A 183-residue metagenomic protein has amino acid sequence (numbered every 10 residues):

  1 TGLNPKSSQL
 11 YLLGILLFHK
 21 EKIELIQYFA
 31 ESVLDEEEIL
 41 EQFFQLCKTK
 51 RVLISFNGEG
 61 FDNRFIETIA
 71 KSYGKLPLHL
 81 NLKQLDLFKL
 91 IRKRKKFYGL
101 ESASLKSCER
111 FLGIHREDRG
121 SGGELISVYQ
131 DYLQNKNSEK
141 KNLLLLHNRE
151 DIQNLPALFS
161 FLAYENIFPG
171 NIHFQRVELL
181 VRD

Functional and structural regions predicted by a protein language model:
T1-S8: Entry/capping segment at the start of metal-dependent catalytic domains with acidic active-site entry clusters
G2, L13, I54-F56: Short beta-strand->loop
P5, S32-E36, D151: Phosphate/oxyanion-binding active-site loops and adjacent basic polyanion-contact surfaces
S8-E21: Short conserved beta-strand segments at catalytic cores or DNA/RNA-binding microdomains of nucleic-acid binding
L16, L46, L158-F161: Generic, well-ordered alpha-helical scaffold segments in large soluble proteins
K20-S107: Conserved DEDDh/DEDDy metal-dependent 3′-5′ exonuclease domain
S107-Q175: Acidic, Mg2+-coordinating catalytic module of metal-dependent nucleases/exonucleases that use a two-metal-ion mechanism
R176-D183: Acidic, Ser/Thr-rich low-complexity intrinsically disordered segments
